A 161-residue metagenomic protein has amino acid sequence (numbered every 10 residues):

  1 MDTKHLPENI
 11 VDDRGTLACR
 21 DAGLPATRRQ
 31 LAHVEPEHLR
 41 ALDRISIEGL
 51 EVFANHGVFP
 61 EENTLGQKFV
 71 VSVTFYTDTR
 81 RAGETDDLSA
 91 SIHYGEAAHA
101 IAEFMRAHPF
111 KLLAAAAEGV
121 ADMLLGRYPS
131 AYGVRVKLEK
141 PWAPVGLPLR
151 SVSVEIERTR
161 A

Functional and structural regions predicted by a protein language model:
M1-A161: N-terminal, polar/charged subdomain of small-to-medium soluble alpha/beta proteins
